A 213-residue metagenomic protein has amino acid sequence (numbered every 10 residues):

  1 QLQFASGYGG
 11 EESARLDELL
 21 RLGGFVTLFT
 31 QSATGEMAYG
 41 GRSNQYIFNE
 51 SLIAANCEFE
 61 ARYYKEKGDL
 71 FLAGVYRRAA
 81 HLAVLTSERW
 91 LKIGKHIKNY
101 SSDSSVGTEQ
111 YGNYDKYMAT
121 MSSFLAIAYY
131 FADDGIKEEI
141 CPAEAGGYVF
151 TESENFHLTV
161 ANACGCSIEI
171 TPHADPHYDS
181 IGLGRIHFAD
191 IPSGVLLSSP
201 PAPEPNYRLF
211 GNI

Functional and structural regions predicted by a protein language model:
Q1-A38: Active-site lining segments of carbohydrate-active enzymes
A33-I213: Extended polysaccharide-engagement surfaces of secreted carbohydrate-active enzymes
